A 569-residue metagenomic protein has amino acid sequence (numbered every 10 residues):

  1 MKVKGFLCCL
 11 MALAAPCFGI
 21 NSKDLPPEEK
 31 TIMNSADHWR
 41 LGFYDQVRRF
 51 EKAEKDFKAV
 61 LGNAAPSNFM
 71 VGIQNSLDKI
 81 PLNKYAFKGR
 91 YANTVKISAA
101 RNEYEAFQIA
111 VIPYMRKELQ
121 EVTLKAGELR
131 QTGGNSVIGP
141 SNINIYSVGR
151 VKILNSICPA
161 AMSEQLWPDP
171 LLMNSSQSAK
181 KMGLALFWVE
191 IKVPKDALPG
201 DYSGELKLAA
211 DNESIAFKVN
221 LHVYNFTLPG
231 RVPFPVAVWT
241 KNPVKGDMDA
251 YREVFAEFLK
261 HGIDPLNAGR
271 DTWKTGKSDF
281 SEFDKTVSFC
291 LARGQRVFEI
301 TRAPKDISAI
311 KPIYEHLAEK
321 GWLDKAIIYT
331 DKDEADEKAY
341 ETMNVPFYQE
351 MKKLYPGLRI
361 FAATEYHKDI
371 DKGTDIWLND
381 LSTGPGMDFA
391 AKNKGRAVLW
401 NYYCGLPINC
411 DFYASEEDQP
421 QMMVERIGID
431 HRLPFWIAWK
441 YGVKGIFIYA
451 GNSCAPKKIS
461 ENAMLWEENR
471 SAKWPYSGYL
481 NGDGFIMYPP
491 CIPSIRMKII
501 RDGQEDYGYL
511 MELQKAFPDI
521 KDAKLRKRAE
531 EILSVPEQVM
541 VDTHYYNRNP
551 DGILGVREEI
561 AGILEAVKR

Functional and structural regions predicted by a protein language model:
M1-K2: N-terminal secretory signal peptides that target proteins for export/translocation
G5-A14: Sec-dependent N-terminal signal peptides
G19-K274, W322, Y546, P550-R569: Mature N-terminal, pre-catalytic/accessory segment of carbohydrate-active enzymes
I20-W39, F43, P312-E337, Q349-E365 (+2 more regions): Catalytic domains of carbohydrate-active enzymes that cleave complex glycans
D56-A59, H222-L228, K285-T286, E315-H316 (+4 more regions): Intrinsically disordered, low-complexity boundary segments flanking structured domains
N212-E213, V219-Y224, I427-N481: C-terminal, active-site-flanking charged/polar segments
F234-I459: Catalytic-core regions of glycoside hydrolase
